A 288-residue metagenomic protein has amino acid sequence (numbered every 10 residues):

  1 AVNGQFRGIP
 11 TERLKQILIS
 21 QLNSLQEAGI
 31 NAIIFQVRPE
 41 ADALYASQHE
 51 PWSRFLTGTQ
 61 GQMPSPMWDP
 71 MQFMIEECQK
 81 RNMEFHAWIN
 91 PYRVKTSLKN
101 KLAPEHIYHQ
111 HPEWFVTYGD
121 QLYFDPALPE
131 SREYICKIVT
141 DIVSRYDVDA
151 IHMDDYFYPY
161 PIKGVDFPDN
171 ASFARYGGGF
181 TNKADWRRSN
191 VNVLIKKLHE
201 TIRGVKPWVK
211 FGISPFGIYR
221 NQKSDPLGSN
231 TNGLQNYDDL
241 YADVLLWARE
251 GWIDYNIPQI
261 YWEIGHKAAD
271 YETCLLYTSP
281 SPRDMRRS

Functional and structural regions predicted by a protein language model:
V2-R13, Y92-D141: Active-site-adjacent "subsite" loops/lids of carbohydrate-active enzymes
I17-A41: Catalytic domains of carbohydrate-active enzymes, especially glycoside hydrolases
A32-R38, P70-V116, H152-D154, W208: Glycine-rich, aromatic-flanked loop segments that form ligand/cofactor-binding clefts across common enzyme folds
P39-I89, R188-L198, V205: Aromatic-lined substrate-binding rim segments of carbohydrate-active enzymes
Y45-T57, R93-Y118, Y156-G178, P226-N232: Aromatic- and acidic-residue-enriched segments that line the glycan-binding/catalytic groove of carbohydrate-active
H86-N90, H152, R187-L234: Aromatic-lined carbohydrate-recognition surfaces of secreted/lumenal glycan-active proteins
K210-I257, H266-Y271: Substrate-binding cleft/loops of secretory-pathway carbohydrate-active enzymes
Y277-S288: Single conserved hydrophobic/aromatic residue that forms the stacking wall/gate of nucleotide- or nucleobase-binding
